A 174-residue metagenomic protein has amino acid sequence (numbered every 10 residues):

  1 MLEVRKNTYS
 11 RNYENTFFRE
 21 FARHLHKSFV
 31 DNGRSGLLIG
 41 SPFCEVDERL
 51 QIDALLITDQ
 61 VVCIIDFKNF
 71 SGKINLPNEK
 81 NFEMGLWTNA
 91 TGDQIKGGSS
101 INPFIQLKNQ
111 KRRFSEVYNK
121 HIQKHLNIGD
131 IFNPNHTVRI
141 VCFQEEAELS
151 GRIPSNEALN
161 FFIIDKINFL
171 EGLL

Functional and structural regions predicted by a protein language model:
M1-L174: Intrinsically disordered, low-complexity Ser/Thr/Pro/Gly-rich regulatory segments
